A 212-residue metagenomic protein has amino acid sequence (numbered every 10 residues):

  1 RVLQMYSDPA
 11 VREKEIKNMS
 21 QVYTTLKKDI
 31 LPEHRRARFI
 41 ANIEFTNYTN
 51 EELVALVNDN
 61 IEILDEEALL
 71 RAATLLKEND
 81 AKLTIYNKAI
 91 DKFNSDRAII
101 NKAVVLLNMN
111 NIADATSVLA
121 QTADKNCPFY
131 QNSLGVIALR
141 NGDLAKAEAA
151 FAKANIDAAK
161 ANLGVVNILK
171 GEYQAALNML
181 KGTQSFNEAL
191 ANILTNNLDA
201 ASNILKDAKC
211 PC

Functional and structural regions predicted by a protein language model:
R1-C212: N-terminal targeting segments with Sec-dependent signals, encompassing both cleavable signal peptides and non-cleavable
